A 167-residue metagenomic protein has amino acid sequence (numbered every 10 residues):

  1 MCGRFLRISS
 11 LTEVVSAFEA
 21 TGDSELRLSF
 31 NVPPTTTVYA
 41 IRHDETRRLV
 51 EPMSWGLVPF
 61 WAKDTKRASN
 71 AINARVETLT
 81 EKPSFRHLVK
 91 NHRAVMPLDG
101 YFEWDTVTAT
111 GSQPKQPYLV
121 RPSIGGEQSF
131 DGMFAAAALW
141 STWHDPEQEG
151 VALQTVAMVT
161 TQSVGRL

Functional and structural regions predicted by a protein language model:
M1-L167: Short linear sequence motif anchored by a di-proline
